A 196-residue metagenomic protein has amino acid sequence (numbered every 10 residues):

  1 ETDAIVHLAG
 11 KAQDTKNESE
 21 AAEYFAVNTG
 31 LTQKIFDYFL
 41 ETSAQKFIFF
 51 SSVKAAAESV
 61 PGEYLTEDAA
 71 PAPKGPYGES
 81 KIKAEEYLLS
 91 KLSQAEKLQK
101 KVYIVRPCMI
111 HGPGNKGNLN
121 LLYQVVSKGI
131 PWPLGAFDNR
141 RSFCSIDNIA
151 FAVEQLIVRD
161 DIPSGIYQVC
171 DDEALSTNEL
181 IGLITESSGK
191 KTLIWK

Functional and structural regions predicted by a protein language model:
E1-T29, K34, Y38-E41, A55: NAD(P)H-binding glycine-rich loop region in Rossmannoid oxidoreductase-like domains and their noncatalytic homologs
A26, G30, V60-H111, N115 (+2 more regions): Catalytic helix-loop patch of NAD(P)-dependent Rossmann-fold dehydrogenases
Q33-P76: Conserved Rossmann-fold NAD(P)-dependent oxidoreductase catalytic core, especially the SDR/UDP-sugar
A55, I110-G112, I149: Conserved sequence/active-site signature of Rossmann-fold short-chain dehydrogenase/reductase
N115-L121, G135-V158, S164-G165: Substrate-positioning beta->alpha
R159-K196: Mid/C-terminal beta-alpha module of Rossmann-like enzyme folds, strongest in SDR-family dehydrogenases/epimerases
